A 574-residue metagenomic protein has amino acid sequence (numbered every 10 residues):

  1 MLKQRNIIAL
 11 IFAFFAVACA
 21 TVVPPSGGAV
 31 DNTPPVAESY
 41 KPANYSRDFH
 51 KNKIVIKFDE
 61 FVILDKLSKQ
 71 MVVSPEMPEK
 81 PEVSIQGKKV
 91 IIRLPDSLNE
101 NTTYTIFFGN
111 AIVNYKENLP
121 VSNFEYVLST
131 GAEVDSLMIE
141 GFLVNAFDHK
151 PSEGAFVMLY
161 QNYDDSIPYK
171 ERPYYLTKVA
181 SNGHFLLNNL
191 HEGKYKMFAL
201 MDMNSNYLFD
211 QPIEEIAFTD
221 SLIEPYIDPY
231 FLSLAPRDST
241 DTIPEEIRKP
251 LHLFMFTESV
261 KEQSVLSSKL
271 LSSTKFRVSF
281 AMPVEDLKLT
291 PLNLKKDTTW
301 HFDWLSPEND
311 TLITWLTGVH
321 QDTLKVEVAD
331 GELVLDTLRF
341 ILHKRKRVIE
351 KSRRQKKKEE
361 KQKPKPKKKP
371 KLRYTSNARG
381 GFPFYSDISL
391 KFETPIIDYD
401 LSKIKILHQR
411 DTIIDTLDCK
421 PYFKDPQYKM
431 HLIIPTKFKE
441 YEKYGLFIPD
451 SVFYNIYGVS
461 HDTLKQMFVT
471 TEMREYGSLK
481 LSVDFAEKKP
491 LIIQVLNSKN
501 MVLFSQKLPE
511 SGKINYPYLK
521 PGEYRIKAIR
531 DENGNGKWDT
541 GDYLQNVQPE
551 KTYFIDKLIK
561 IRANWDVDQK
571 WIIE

Functional and structural regions predicted by a protein language model:
L2-E574: N-terminal targeting or signal-anchor segments and their processing/structural boundaries
